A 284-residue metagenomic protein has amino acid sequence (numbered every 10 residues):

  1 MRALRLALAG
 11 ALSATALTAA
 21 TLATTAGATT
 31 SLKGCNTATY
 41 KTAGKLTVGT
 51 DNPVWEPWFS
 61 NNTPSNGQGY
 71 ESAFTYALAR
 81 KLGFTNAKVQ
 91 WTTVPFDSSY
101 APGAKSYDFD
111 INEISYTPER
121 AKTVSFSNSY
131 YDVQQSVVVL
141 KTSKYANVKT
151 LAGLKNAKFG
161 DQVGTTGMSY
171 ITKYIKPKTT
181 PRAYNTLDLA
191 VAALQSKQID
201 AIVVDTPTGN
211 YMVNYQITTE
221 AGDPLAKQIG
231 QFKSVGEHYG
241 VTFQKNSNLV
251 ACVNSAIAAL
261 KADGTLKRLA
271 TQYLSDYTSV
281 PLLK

Functional and structural regions predicted by a protein language model:
R2, L8, L17-C35: C-terminal region of N-terminal signal peptides and the immediate post-cleavage residues of exported proteins
T29-C35, T166-R182, A221-P224, S255-K284: Ligand-binding clefts/hinges and TM-proximal coupling segments of bilobed small-molecule sensing domains
T30-I111: Extracytoplasmic small-molecule ligand-binding "clamshell" domains of the periplasmic binding protein/Venus flytrap
N52, D132-V139, I217-S255, D276-K284: Periplasmic-binding protein-like
P53-V54, G67-K81, I114-S115, V133-V191 (+2 more regions): Bilobed "Venus flytrap"/periplasmic-binding protein-like clamshell domains and structurally analogous long
S72-F74, K81, T165, V235-Y273: Extended ligand-binding regions for polar small-molecule ligands
K88-L151: Acidic, polar ligand-binding/catalytic clefts
S98, I114-T123, T172-K173, D200-V235: A ligand-binding cleft/hinge motif common to bilobed small-molecule-binding domains
